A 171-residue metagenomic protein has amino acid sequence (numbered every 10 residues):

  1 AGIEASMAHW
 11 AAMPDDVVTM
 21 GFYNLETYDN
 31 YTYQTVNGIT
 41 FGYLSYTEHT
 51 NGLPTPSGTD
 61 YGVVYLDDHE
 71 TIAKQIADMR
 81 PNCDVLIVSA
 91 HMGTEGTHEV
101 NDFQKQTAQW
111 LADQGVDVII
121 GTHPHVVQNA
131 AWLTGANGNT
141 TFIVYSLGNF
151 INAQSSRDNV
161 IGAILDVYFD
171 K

Functional and structural regions predicted by a protein language model:
A1-K171: Acidic, metal/ion-coordinating pockets
